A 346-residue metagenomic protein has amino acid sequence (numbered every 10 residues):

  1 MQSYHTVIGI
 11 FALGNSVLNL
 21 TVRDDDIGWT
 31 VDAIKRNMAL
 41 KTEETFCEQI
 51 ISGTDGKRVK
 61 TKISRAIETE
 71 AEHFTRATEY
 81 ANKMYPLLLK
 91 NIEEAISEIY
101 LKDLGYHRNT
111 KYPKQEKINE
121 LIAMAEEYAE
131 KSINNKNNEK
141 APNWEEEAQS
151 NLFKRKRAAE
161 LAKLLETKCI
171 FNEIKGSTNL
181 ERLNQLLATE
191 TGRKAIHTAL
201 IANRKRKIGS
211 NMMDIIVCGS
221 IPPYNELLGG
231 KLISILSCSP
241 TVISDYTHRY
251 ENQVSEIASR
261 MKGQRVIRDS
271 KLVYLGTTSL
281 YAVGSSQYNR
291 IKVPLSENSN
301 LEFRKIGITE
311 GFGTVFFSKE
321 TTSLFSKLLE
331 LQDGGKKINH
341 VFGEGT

Functional and structural regions predicted by a protein language model:
M1-T346: Extended, composition-driven regions rather than compact fold-specific motifs
